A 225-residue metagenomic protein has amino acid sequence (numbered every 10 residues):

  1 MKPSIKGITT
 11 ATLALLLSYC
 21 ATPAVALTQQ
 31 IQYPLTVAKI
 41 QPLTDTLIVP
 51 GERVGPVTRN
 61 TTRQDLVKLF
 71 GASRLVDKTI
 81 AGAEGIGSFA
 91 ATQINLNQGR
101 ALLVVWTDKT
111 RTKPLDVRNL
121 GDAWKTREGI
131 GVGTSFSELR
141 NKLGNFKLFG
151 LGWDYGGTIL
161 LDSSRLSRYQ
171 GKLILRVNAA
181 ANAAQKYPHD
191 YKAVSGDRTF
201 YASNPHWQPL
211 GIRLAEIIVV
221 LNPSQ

Functional and structural regions predicted by a protein language model:
M1-A11: Bacterial N-terminal signal peptides that target proteins for export
T10-Y19: Bacterial N-terminal signal peptides
T22-Y155, S164-R165, L173, A184 (+2 more regions): Short helix/turn-capping signatures at newly exposed starts of structured segments
I174-A179: Aromatic/basic-lined ligand-recognition segments that form π-stacking hydrophobic pockets flanked by Lys/Arg to engage
